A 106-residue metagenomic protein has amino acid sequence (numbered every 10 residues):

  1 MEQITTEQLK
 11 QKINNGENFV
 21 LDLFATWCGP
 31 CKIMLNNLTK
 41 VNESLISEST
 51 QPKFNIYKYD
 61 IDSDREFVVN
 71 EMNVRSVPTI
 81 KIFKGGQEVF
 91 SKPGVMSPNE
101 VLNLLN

Functional and structural regions predicted by a protein language model:
M1-Q11: N-terminal "domain-start" segment that seeds a small globular fold
E2-I4, L23, L35-L38, N42 (+1 more regions): Thiol-based oxidoreductase modules, predominantly thioredoxin-like and allied folds used for disulfide exchange
N14-T26: Short active-site neighborhood of thiol/selenol oxidoreductases, capturing the structured segment around
N18, I46-T50, V89: Compositionally biased low-complexity segments enriched in polar/charged residues
A25, I61-S63, G85, G94: Active-site loop/turn elements of alpha/beta-hydrolase fold enzymes, especially the short glycine-/histidine-rich
C28-C31: Short cysteine clusters
N70-R75: A short glycine-leucine-enriched loop at secondary-structure breakpoints that most characteristically corresponds
S76, K81-N106: Non-catalytic, surface beta->alpha helical segment in thiol-disulfide oxidoreductase systems
